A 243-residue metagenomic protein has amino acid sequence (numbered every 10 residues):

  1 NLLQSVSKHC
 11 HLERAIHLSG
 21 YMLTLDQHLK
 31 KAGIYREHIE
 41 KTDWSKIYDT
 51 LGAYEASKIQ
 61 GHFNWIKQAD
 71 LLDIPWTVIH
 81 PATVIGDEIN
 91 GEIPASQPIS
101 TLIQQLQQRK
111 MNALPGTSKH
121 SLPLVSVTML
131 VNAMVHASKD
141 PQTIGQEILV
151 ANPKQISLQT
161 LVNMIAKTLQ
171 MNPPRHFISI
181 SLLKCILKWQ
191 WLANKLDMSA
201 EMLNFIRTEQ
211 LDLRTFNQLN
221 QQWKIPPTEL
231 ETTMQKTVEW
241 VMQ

Functional and structural regions predicted by a protein language model:
L2-A53, L71, T77: Conserved Rossmann-fold NAD(P)-dependent oxidoreductase catalytic core, especially the SDR/UDP-sugar
G33-K41, I47-H62, I93-S96, H120-L124: Short-chain dehydrogenase/reductase
S45-D49, T101-V125, M129, A133 (+1 more regions): A conserved pocket-lining segment of Rossmann-fold NAD(P)-dependent short-chain dehydrogenase/reductase
H62-N90: Conserved beta-loop-beta element that borders a ligand/cofactor-binding pocket
V78, S118, P123-V131, E147 (+2 more regions): Conserved loop-to-helix N-cap of the C-terminal "lid" that shapes the substrate pocket in Rossmann-like
V84-E88, L114-H120, I148-Q155, A166-L169 (+1 more regions): Glycine-rich Rossmann NAD(P)(H)-binding loop
Q108-T117, I180-K224: A hydrophobic C-terminal alpha-helical subdomain
H136-M198, P227-M242: Mid/C-terminal beta-alpha module of Rossmann-like enzyme folds, strongest in SDR-family dehydrogenases/epimerases
